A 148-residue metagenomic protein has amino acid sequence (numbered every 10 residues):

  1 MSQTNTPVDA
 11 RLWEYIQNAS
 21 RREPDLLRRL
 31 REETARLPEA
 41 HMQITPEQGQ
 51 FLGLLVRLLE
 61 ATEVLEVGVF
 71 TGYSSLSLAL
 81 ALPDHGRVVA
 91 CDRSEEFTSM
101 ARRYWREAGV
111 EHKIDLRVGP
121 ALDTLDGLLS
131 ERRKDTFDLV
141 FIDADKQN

Functional and structural regions predicted by a protein language model:
M1-F141, K146-N148: A short alpha-helical cap/connector motif
